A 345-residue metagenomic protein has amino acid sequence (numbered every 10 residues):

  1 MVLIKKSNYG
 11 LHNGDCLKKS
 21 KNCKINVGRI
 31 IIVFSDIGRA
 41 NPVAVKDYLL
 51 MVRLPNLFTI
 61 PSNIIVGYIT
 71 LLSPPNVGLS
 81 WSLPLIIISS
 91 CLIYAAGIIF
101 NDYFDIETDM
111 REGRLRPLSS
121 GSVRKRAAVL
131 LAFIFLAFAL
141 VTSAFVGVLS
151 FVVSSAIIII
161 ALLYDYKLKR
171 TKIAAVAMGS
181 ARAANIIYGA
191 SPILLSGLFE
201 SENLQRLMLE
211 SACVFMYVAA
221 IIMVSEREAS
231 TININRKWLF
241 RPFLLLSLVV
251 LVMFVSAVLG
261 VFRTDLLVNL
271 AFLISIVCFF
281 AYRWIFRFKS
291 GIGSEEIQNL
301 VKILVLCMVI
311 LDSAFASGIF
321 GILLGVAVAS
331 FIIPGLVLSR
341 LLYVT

Functional and structural regions predicted by a protein language model:
I30-L49, G189-T345: C-terminal membrane-associated helical module and adjoining short loops/tails
L50-P55, L118-A128, V146-V148, N235 (+1 more regions): Short, amphipathic, aromatic/basic-enriched membrane-interface segments that mark the entry/exit of transmembrane
P61-T70, P74-F104, L136-A144, S150-Y164 (+2 more regions): Membrane-embedded alpha-helical segments that form the functional core of polytopic membrane enzymes, especially those
W81-S82, L149-S154, K172-A175, T264-N269 (+1 more regions): Short, aromatic-rich membrane-interface segments at the entry and exit of alpha-helical transmembrane domains
I86-S89, I106-A161, G179, E200-A212 (+3 more regions): Multi-pass membrane catalytic core of lipid/isoprenoid biosynthesis enzymes
S89-S120, A127, I221-N233, L342-Y343: Acidic (Asp/Glu-rich) catalytic motifs at the cytosolic membrane interface
Y166-I173, E200, V261-F262: Membrane-interface helix caps and helix-loop-helix hairpins in membrane proteins
